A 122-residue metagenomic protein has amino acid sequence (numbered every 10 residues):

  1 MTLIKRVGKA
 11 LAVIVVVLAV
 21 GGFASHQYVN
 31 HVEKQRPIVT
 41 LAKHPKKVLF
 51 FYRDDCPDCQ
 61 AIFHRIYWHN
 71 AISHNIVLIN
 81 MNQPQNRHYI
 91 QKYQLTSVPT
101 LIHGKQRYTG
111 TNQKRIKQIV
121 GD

Functional and structural regions predicted by a protein language model:
M1-V7: Short, Lys/Arg-rich N-terminal segment immediately upstream of the first membrane anchor
K9-A24: Hydrophobic membrane-insertion alpha-helices, especially the h-region of bacterial N-terminal signal peptides
V20-K34: Membrane-interface motif at the C-terminal end of an N-terminal transmembrane signal
R36-S73: Local sequence-structure signature of Cys/Sec-based thiol-disulfide redox active-site neighborhoods
F51-R53, I72-R87: Thiol-based oxidoreductase modules, predominantly thioredoxin-like and allied folds used for disulfide exchange
D55-P57, P84-N86, T96, R107-T109: Solvent-exposed loop/turn segments at secondary-structure junctions within structured extracellular/periplasmic domains
I90-H103: Structural micro-motif
I102-D122: Non-catalytic, surface beta->alpha helical segment in thiol-disulfide oxidoreductase systems
